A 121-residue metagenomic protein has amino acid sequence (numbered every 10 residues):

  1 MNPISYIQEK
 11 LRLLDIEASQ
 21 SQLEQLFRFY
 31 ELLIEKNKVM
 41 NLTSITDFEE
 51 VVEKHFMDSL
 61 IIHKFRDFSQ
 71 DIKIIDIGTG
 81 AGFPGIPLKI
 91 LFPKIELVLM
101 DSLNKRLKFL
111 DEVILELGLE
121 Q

Functional and structural regions predicted by a protein language model:
M1-I45: N-terminal auxiliary segments of SAM/dcSAM-dependent transferases
L13, V39-L42, F48-E49, E53 (+1 more regions): Generic secondary-structure boundary/loop-capping signal
Q22-Q25, L42-H63: Conserved SAM-binding loop and adjacent beta-strand
L60-Q121: Conserved SAM/SAH cofactor-binding pocket of Class I
